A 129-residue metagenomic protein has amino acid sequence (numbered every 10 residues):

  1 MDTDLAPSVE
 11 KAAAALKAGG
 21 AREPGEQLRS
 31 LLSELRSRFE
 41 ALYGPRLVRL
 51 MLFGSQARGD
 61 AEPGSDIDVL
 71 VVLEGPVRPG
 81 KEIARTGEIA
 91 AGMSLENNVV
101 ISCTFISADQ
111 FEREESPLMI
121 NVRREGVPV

Functional and structural regions predicted by a protein language model:
M1-V48, A57-P63, E74-V129: Catalytic core of pol beta-like nucleotidyltransferases
D68-V72: Short beta-strand->loop micro-motif that forms the acidic, two-metal-ion catalytic signature in nucleotide-processing
